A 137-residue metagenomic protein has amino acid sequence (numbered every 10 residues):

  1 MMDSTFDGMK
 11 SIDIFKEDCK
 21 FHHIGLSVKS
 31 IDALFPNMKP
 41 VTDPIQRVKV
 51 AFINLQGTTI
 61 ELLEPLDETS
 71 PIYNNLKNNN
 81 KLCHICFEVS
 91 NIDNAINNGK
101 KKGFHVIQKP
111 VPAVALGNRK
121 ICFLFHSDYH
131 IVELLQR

Functional and structural regions predicted by a protein language model:
M1-T42, N54-I107, N118-R119, L124-R137: Glyoxalase I/VOC metalloenzyme domain signal
I45-K49, A115-R119: Short acidic/glycine-enriched loop/turn segments that link adjacent beta-strands
